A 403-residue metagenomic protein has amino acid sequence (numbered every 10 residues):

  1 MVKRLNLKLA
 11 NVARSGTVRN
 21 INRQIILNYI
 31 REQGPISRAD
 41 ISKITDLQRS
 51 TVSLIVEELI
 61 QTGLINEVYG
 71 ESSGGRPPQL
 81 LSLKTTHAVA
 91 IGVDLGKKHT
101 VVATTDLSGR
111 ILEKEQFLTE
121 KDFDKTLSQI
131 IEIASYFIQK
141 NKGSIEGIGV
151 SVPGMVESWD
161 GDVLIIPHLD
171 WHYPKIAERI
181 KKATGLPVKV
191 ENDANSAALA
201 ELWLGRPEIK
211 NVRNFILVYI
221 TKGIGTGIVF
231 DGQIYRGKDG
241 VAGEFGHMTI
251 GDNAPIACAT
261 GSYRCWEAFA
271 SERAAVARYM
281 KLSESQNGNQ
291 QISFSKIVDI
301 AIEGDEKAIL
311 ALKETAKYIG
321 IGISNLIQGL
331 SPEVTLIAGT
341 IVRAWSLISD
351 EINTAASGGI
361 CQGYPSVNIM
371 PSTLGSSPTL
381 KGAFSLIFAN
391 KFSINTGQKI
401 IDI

Functional and structural regions predicted by a protein language model:
M1-S144, T184, E208-K210, D252 (+1 more regions): ATP-binding/phosphotransfer module of carbohydrate and carboxylate kinases, centering on a glycine-rich
V93, S144-S151, M155-V276, G382 (+1 more regions): Phosphate-binding/catalytic loop of phosphoryl-transfer enzymes
